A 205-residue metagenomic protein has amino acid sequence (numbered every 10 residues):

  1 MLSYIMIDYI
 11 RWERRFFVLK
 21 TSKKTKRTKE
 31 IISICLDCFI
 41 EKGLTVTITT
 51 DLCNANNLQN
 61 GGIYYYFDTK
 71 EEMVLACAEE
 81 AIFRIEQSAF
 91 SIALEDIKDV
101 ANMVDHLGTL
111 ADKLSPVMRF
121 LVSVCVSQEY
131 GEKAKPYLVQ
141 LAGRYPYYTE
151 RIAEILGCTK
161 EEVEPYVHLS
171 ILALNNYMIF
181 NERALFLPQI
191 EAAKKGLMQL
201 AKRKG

Functional and structural regions predicted by a protein language model:
M1-F16, T109, Y147-C158, F180-G205: C-terminal peripheral helix-coil segments that are non-catalytic and often amphipathic
L19, E30, I34, C38-E72 (+1 more regions): Helix-turn-helix
E30, I34-E41, Q87-S88, I92 (+4 more regions): Solvent-exposed, amphipathic alpha-helical segments
A76, A89-L114, K160, Y166-V167 (+1 more regions): Hydrophobic alpha-helical connector segments
E79-I85: Short, basic, alpha-helical segments at the C-terminal edge of helix-turn-helix-like DNA-binding modules
E86, S91, K113-P116, Y130-P165 (+1 more regions): Amphipathic alpha-helical packing segments from all-alpha helical-bundle domains
L110-K113, S123, S127-E132, E161 (+2 more regions): Amphipathic C-terminal alpha-helical segment
